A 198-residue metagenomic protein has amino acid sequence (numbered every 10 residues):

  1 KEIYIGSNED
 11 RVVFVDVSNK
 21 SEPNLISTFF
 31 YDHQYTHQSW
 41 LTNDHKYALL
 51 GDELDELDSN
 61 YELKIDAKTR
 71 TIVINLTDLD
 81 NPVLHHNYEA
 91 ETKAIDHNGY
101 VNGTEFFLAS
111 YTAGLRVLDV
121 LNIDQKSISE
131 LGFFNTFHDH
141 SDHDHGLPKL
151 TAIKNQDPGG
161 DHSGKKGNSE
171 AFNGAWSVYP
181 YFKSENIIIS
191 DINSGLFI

Functional and structural regions predicted by a protein language model:
K1-I198: Feature marking well-ordered beta-strand scaffolds used for ligand recognition
